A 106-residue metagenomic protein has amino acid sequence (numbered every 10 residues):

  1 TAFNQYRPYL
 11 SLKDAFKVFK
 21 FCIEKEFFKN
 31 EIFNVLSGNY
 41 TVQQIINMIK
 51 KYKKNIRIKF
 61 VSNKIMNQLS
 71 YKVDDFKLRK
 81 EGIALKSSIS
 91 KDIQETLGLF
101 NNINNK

Functional and structural regions predicted by a protein language model:
T1-K106: C-terminal substrate-binding subdomain of Rossmann-fold SDR/epimerase-dehydratase oxidoreductases
